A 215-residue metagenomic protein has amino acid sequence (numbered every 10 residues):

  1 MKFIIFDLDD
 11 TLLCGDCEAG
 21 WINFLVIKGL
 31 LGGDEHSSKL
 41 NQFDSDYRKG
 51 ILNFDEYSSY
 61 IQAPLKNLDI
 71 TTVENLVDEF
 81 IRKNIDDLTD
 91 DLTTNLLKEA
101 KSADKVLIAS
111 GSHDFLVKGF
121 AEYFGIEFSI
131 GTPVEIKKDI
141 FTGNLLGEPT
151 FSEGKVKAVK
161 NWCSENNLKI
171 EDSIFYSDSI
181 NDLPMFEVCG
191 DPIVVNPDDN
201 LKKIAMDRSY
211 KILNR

Functional and structural regions predicted by a protein language model:
M1, N75, R82-R215: C-terminal cap/substrate-recognition subdomain and adjoining C-terminal extension of metal-dependent phosphatase-like
K2-F3, L8-P133, T142: Alpha-helical substrate-recognition element adjacent to the catalytic core
